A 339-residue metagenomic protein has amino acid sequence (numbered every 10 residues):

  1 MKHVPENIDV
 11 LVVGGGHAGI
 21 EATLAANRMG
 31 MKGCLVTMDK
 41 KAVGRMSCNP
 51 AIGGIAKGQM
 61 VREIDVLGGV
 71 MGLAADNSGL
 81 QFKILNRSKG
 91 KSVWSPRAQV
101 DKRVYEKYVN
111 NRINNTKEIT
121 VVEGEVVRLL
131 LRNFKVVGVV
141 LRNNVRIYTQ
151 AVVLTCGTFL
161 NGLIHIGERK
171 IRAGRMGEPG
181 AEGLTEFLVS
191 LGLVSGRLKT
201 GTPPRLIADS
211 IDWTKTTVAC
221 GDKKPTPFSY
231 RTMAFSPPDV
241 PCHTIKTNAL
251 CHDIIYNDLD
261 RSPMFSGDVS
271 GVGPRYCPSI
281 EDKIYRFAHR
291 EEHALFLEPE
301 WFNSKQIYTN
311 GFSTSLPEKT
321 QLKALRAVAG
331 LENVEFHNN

Functional and structural regions predicted by a protein language model:
V4-A18: Beta1/beta-strand and adjacent pyrophosphate-binding region of the FAD-binding site in flavoprotein oxidoreductases
E6-N7, L24-R128, T155-R172, P179-T185 (+2 more regions): Conserved N-terminal/central alpha/beta ligand/cofactor-binding core
I8, R142-A151: Core beta-strand elements of the Rossmann-like FAD/NAD(P) dinucleotide-binding domain in flavoenzyme oxidoreductases
L130-R146: Conserved beta-strand-loop-beta-strand element in the redox core of flavoprotein oxidoreductases
A151, C156-L160, L316, A329: Glycine-/small-residue-rich beta->alpha transition segments that form the dinucleotide
L198, F265-V272, L331-N339: Flexible, glycine/charged-enriched surface loops at secondary-structure junctions
T217-W301: Long, low-complexity segments enriched in small/aliphatic residues
Y308-N339: A glycine-rich dinucleotide-binding beta-alpha-beta segment and adjacent secondary-structure elements that constitute
